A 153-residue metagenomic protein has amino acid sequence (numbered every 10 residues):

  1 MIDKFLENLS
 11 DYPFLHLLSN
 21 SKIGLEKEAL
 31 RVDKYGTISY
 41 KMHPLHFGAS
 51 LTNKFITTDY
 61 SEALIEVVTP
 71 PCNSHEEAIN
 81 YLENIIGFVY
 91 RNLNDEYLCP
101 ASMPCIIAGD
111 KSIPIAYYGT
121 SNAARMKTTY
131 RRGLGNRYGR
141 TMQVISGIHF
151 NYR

Functional and structural regions predicted by a protein language model:
M1-G135, V144: Terminal catalytic/cofactor-binding subdomain
E28, M142-R153: Histidine-centered divalent-metal-coordination microenvironment in nucleic-acid enzymes
